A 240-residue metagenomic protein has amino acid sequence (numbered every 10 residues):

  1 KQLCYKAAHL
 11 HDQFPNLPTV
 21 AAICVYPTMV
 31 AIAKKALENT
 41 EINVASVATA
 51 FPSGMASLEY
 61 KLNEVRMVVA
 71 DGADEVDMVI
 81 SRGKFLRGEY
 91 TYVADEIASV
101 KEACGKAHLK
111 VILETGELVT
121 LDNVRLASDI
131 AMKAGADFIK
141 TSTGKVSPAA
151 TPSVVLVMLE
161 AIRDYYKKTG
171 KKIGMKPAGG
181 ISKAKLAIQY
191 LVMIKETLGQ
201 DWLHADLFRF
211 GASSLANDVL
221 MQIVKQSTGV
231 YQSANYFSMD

Functional and structural regions predicted by a protein language model:
K1-P18, T28-K176, S182-S213, M221-D240: Alpha/beta enzyme core
I23: Conserved phosphate/pyrophosphate-binding and hydrolysis machinery centered on Walker-type P-loop NTPases, extending
D218: N-terminal beta-loop-helix "entrance" segment that forms/cooperates in small-molecule cofactor or anionic ligand
